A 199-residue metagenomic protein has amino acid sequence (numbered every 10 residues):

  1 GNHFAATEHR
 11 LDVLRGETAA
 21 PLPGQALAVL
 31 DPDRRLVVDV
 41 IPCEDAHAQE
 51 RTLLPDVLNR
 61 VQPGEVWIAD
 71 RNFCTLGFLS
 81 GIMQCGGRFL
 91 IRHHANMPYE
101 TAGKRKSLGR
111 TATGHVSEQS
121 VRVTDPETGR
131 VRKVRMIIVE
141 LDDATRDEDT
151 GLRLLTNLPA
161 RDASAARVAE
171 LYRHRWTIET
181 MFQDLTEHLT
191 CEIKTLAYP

Functional and structural regions predicted by a protein language model:
N2, A6-R10, T18-P199: Single, function-defining residue in the core of a domain
